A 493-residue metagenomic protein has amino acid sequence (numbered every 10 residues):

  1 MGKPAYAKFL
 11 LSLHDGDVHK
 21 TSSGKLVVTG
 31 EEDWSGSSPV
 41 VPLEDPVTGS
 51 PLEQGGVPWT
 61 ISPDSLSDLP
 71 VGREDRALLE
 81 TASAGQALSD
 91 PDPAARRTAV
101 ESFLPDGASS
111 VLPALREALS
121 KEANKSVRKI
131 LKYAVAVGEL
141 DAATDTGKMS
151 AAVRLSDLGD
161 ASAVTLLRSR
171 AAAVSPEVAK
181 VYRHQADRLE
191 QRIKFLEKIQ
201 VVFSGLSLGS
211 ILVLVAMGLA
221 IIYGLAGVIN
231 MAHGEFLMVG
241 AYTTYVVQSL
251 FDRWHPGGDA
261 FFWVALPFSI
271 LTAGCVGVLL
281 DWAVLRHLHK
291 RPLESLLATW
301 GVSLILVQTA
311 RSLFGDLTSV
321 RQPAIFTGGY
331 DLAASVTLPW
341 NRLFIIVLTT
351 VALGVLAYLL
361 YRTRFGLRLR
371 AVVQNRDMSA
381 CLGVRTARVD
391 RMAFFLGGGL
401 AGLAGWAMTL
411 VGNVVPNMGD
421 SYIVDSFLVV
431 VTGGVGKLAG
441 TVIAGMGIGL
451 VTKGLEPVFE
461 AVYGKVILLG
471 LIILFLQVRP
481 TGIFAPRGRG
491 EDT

Functional and structural regions predicted by a protein language model:
M1-T165, S169-E197: Extended repeat-based scaffolds of very large eukaryotic assembly and lipid-transport proteins
V201, L338, L359-L360, R364 (+2 more regions): Inter-helical junctions in multi-pass inner-membrane proteins, predominant in energy-converting antiporter-like
V202-V246, L279, A283-L293, T432-V435: Single transmembrane alpha-helix segments in multi-pass membrane proteins
H233-L279, V458: Membrane-embedded helix boundary and interhelical linker motif in transport proteins
E235-V239, L288-R311, T349, M418-V431 (+1 more regions): Pore- or pathway-lining transmembrane helices of multi-pass membrane proteins that form conduits for solutes/ions
G257-S303, T309, I443-I448, R479-P480: Alpha-helical transmembrane segments within multi-pass membrane transporters and channels
L313, A324-I325, Q374, C381 (+2 more regions): Cytosolic-side transmembrane-helix boundaries in multi-pass membrane proteins
V336-V414, I443: Helix-loop-helix "hairpin" substructures at the membrane interface of multi-pass membrane proteins
